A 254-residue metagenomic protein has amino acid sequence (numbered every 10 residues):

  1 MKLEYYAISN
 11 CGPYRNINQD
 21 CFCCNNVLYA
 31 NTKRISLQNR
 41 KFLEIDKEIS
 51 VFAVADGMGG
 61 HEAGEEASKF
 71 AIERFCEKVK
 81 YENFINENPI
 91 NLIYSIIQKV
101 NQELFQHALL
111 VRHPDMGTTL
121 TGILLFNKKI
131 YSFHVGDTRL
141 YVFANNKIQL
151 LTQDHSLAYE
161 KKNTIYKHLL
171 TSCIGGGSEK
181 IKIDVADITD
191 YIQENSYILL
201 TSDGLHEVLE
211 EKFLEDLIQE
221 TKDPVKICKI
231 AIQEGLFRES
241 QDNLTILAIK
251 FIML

Functional and structural regions predicted by a protein language model:
M1-L254: PP2C/PPM-type serine/threonine phosphatase catalytic domain
